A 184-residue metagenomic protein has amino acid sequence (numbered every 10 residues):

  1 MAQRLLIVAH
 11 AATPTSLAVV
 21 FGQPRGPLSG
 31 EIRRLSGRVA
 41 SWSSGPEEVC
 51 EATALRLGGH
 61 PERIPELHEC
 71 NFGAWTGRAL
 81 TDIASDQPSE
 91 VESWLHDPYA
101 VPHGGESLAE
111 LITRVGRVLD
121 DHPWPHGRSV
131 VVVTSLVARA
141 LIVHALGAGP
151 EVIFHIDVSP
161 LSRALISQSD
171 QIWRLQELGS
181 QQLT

Functional and structural regions predicted by a protein language model:
M1-R4, L35, C70-D82, V143-T184: Acidic, low-complexity terminal tails and accessory targeting/binding regions of phosphate-metabolizing enzymes
A2-R56, H103-V115: Loop-to-helix element that buttresses phosphate recognition and phosphoryl-transfer chemistry
L5, P125-L136: Generic beta-sheet signal
T13, R33-V91: Phosphate-coordination/substrate-recognition cap region in phosphate-metabolizing enzymes
G37, H122-G127: Glycine-rich phosphate-binding loop signature in dinucleotide/nucleotide-binding domains
R56, A140, H144: Active-site signature of alpha/beta-hydrolase-fold catalytic machinery across serine- and Asp/Cys-nucleophile hydrolases
E90-E110: Short glycine/proline- and acidic residue-enriched helix-loop micro-motifs that form flexible lids or anion-recognition
L136-R139, S169: GST superfamily/GST-like fold recognition
